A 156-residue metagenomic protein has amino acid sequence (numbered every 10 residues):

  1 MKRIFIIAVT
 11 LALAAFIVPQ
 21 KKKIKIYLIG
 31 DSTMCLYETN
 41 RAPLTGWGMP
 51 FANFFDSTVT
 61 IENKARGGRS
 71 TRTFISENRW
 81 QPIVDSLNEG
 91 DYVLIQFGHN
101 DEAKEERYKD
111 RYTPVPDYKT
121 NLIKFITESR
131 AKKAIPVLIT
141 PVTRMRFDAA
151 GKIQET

Functional and structural regions predicted by a protein language model:
M1-I4: Positively charged n-region of N-terminal signal peptides that target proteins for export
V9-V18: Hydrophobic h-region of N-terminal signal peptides that target proteins for export in Gram-negative bacteria
A12-L13, R41, E106, M145: Alpha-helical transmembrane segments and their juxtamembrane interfaces
I17-A65, Q81-V93: Serine-esterase "nucleophile elbow" of acetyl-processing enzymes
K21, N78-T156: Alpha-helical cap/lid subdomain in secreted, periplasmic, or secretory-pathway luminal O-acyl-processing enzymes
I29-T33, N63-R69, I95-N100, I139-T143: Active-site-proximal beta-strand/loop segments in catalytic clefts of secreted hydrolases
C35-L44, A65-F74, A103-T113: Acidic/histidine-rich helix-loop elements that form or flank divalent-metal/phosphate-binding sites at the catalytic
A42-P50, S70, P114-T120, T156: Secondary-structure junction/capping motif
